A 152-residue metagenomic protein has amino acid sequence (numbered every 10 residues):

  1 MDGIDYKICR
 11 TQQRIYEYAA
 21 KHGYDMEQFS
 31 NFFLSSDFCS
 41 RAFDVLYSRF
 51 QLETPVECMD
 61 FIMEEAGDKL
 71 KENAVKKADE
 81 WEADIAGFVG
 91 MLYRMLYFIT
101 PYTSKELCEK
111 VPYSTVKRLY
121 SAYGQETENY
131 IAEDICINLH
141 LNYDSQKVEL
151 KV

Functional and structural regions predicted by a protein language model:
M1, D5, C9-M63: N-terminal interaction modules that seed assembly of large macromolecular complexes
Y24-N31, R41, L70-V75, S104-C108: Short, surface-exposed acidic
D25, T54, D84, T103 (+3 more regions): Alpha-helix capping and helix-coil boundary motifs
A42, C58-I62, K71, G90-R94 (+2 more regions): Substrate/cofactor-recognition hotspot
Y47-W81, I85: Long, compositionally biased
E80-M91, M95-T100, V111-Y123, T127: A structured, charge-rich N-terminal accessory region that forms the first stable segment of a protein and links
S114-V152: Glycine-rich, aromatic-bearing surface loops/beta-hairpins
